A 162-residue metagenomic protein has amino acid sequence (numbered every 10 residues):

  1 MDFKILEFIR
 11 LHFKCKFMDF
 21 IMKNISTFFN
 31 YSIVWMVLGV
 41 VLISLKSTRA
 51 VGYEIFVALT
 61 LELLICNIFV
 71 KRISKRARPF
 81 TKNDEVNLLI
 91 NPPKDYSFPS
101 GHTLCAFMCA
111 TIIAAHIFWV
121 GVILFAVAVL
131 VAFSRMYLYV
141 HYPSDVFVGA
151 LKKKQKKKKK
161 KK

Functional and structural regions predicted by a protein language model:
M1-W35, C66-P93: N-terminal transmembrane-helix/juxtamembrane module of multi-pass inner/ER membrane proteins
M22, A50-A58, V120-I123, S144 (+1 more regions): Alpha-helical transmembrane segments of integral membrane proteins
F29-I43, I123-A126: Hydrophobic alpha-helical transmembrane segments
I33-V34, V57, L61, V127 (+2 more regions): Hydrophobic alpha-helical transmembrane segments of multipass integral membrane proteins, especially permease/channel
G39-C66: Interfacial segments of alpha-helical transmembrane regions
S47, K75-F80, V140-S144: Transmembrane helix-loop junctions in multipass membrane proteins, especially transporters and channels
A58-K71, A128-R135: Alpha-helical transmembrane segments of multi-pass membrane proteins
D84-K162: Membrane-embedded catalytic cores of phosphoryl/pyrophosphoryl-handling enzymes
